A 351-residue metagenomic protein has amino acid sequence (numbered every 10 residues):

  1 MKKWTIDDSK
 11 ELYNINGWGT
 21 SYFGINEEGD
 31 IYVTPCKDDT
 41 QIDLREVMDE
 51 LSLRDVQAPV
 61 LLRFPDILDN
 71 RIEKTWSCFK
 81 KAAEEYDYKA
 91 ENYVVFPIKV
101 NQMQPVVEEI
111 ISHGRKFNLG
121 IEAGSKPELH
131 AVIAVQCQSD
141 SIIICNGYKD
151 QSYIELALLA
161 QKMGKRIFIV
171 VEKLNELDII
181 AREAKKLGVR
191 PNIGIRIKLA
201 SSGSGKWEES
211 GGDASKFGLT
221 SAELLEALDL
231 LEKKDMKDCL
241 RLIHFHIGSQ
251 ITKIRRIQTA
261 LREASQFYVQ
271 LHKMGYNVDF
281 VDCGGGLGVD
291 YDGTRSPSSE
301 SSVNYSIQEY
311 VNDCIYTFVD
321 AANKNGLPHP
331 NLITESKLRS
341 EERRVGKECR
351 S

Functional and structural regions predicted by a protein language model:
M1-N192, L228-D229, K233-D235, C239 (+1 more regions): A charged N-terminal "starter" segment
Q57, L240, S249-K347, S351: C-terminal active-site-proximal or functional interface alpha/beta core segments in diverse enzymes
Q57, R115-K116, D140-I143, K162-F168 (+3 more regions): Glycine-rich tight-turn/loop motif centered on a GG-T
D66, V100-Q102, P127-E128, K149-Q151 (+6 more regions): Active-site-proximal loop/turn and secondary-structure-junction residues that shape catalytic pockets, frequently
V106-E109, I133-C137, I154-L159, I179-E183 (+4 more regions): Short acidic, glycine/serine/threonine-rich loops at helix termini
I121-P127, N146-K149, R190-W207, R241-F245 (+1 more regions): Non-cysteine beta-strand/loop elements that form the S-adenosyl-L-methionine
F168-A181, K216-L225, Q250-R262, E309-N312 (+1 more regions): Active-site glycine- and acidic-residue-rich loops that bind and position anionic ligands or nucleotide-like cofactors
S210-K234, D238-C239, D279: Internal glycine-rich alpha/beta core junctions
